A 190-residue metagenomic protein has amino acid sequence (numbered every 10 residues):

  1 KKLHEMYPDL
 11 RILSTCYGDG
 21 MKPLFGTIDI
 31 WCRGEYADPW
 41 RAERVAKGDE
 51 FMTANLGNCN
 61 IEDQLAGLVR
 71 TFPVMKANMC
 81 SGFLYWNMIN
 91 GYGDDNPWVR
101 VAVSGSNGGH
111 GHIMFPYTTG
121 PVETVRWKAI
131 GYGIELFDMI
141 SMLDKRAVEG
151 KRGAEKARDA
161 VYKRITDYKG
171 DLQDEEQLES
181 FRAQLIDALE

Functional and structural regions predicted by a protein language model:
K1-G20, C80-S81, N96-E190: Catalytic domains of carbohydrate-active enzymes that cleave complex glycans
K1-P97: Catalytic-core regions of glycoside hydrolase
